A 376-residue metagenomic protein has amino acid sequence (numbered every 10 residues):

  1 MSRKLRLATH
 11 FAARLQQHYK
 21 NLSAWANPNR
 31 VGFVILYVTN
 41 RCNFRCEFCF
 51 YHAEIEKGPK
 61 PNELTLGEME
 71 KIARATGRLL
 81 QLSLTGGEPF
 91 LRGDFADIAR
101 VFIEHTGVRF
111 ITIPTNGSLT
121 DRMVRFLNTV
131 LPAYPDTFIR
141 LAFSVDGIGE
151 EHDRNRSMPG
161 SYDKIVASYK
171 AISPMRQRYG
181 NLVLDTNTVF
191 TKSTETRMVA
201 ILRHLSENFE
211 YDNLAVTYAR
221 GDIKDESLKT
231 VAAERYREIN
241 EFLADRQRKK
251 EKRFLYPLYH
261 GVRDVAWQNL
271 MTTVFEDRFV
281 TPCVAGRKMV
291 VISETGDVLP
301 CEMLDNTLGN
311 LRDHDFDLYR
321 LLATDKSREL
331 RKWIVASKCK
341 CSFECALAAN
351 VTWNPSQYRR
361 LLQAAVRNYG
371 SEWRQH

Functional and structural regions predicted by a protein language model:
M1, Y134-L299, M303-G309, D313 (+1 more regions): Radical SAM enzyme [4Fe-4S]-AdoMet core and its adjacent flexible, acidic and glycine-rich loops/tails across
M1-V31, E251-F275, V335, A346-H376: Alpha-helical membrane-targeting segments
S2-F138, D225, N354, S371 (+1 more regions): Conserved alpha-helical substructure of the radical SAM core
Q17-H18, H52, R278-V280, D297-H376: Flexible mid-to-C-terminal extensions adjoining Fe-S/redox cofactors in radical SAM and related proteins
F33-I55, K60-L66, L79-T85, L182-T191 (+7 more regions): Soluble, non-transmembrane catalytic domains of enzymes that act on hydrophobic metabolites at membranes
G67-R74, D97-R100, E104, R125-T129 (+7 more regions): Replace "anionic and nucleotidyl ligands
E88, T115-L119, V145-G147, T188-F190 (+1 more regions): Short, flexible loop/turn elements at secondary-structure junctions
